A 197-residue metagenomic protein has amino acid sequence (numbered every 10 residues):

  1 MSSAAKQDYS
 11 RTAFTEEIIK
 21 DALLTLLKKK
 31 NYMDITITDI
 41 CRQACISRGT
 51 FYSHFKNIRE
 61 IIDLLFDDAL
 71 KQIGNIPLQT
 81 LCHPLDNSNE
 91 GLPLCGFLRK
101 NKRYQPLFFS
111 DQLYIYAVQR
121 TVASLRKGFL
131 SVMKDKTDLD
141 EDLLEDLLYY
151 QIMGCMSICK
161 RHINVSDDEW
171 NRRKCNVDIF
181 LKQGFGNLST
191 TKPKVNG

Functional and structural regions predicted by a protein language model:
M1-L26, K30: Basic, helix-initiating cap at the start of DNA-binding domains
I18, T36, T50-Y52, Y104: Residues in the helix-turn-helix
T36-I37, L65-G74: Short, basic, alpha-helical segments at the C-terminal edge of helix-turn-helix-like DNA-binding modules
C41: The alpha-helix within a helix-turn-helix
C45-F55: Short hydrophobic/aromatic patch on the recognition helix
P77-Y104: Hydrophobic alpha-helical connector segments
N89-L92, Q112-D138, D142-M153: Amphipathic alpha-helical packing segments from all-alpha helical-bundle domains
V132-G197: Hydrophobic/aromatic-rich alpha-helical bundle segments in the mid-to-C-terminal region
